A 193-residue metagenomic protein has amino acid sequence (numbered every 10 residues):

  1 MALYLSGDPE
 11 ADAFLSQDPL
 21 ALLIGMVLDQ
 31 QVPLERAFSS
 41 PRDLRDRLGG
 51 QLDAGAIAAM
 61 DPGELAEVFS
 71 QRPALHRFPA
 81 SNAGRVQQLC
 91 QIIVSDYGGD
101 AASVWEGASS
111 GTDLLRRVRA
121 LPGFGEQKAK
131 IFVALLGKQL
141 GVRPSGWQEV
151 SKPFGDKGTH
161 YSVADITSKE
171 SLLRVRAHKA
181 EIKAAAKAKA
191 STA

Functional and structural regions predicted by a protein language model:
M1-A13, Q17, G111-R116, E126-A193: C-terminal accessory module of base-excision DNA glycosylases/AP lyases that mediates lesion recognition and DNA
A11-A21, V32-L34, H76-S81: Structural motif
L23-V27: Short, aromatic/basic-rich helix-turn unit that serves as a nucleic-acid recognition element
Q31-R36, L48-G49, V94-Y97, L140-G141: Short alpha-helix boundary/capping elements
F38-L44: Short Gly/aromatic-enriched secondary-structure transition segments
L48-R119: Alpha-helical ds-nucleic-acid-binding substructure associated with the helix-hairpin-helix region of base-excision DNA
